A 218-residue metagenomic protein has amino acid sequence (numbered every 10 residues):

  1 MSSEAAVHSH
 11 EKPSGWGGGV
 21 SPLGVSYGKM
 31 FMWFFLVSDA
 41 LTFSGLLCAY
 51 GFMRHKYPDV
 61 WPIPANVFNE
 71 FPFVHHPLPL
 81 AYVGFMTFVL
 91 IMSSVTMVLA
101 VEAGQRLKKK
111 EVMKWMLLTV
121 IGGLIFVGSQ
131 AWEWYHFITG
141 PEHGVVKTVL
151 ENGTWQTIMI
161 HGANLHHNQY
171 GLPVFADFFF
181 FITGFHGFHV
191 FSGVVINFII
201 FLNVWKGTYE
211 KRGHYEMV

Functional and structural regions predicted by a protein language model:
M1-V218: ...captures the hydrophobic TM-helix bundle architecture rather than a specific catalytic motif, and can also fire on
